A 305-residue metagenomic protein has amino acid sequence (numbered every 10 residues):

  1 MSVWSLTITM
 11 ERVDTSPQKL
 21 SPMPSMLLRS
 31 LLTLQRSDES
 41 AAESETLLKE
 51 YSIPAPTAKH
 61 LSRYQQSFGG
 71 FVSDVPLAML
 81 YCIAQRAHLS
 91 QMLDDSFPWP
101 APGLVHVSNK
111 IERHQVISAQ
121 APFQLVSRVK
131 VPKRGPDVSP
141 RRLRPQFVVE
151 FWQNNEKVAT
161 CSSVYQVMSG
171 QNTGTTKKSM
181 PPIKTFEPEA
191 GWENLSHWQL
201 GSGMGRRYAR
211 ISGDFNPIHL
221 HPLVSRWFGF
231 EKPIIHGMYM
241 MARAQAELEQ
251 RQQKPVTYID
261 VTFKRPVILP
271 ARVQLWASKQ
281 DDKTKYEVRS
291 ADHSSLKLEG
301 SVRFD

Functional and structural regions predicted by a protein language model:
S2-R36, A42-S44, H88, V105-L200 (+1 more regions): HotDog/MaoC-like acyl-thioester-processing domains
S2-S108, T176, F186-R251: Hot-dog-fold acyl-thioester-processing enzymes
L48, T160, V256-Y258: Hydrophobic residues on conserved beta-strands that form the core of alpha/beta folds
H60-R63, G103-V116, R134, R142-R144 (+8 more regions): Residue-level signal for functionally critical sites in structured catalytic/ligand-binding pockets
V75-V131, P136-S139, M240-W276, Q280-K283: Hydrophobic beta-strand-centered segment that forms part of the acyl-chain substrate-binding groove
S202-M204, S212, R265-V267, K279 (+1 more regions): A broadly conserved detector of short glycine/acidic/proline-rich loop/turn motifs that flank catalytic sites and bind
